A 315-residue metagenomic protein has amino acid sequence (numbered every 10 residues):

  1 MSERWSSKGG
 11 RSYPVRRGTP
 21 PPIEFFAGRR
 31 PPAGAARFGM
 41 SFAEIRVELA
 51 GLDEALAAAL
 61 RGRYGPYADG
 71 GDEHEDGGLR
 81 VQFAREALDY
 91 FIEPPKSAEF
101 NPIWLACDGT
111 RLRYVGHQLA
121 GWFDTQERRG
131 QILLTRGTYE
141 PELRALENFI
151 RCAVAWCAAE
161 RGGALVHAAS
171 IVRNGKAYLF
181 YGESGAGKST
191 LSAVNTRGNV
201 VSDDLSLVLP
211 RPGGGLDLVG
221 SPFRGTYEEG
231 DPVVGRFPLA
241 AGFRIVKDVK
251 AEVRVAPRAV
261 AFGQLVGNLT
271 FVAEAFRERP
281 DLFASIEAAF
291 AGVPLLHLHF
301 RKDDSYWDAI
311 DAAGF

Functional and structural regions predicted by a protein language model:
E3-E183, V194-V201, S206-F315: A noncatalytic interaction/capping subdomain that flanks phosphate/NTP-handling catalytic cores
A186-K188: Conserved glycine(s) of the Walker
L191: Hydrophobic positions on the alpha1 helix immediately C-terminal to the Walker A/P-loop
